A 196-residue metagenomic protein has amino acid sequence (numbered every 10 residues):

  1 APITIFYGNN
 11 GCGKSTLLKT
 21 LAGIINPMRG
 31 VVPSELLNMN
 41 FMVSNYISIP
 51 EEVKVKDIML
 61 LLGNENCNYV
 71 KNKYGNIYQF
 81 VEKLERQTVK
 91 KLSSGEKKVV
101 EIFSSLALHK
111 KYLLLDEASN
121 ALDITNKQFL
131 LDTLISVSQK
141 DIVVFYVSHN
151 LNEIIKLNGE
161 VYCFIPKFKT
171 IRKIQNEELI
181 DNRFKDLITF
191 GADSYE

Functional and structural regions predicted by a protein language model:
A22: Helix-to-loop junction immediately C-terminal to a conserved catalytic motif
E51-C67: Q-loop/switch helix immediately C-terminal to the Walker
T88-L92: Conserved ABC ATPase signature
V100-S105: ABC ATPase nucleotide-binding domain "signature" region
A107-K111: A short, proline-enriched helix->beta-strand linker immediately N-terminal to the Walker B motif in ABC-type P-loop
E117-A118: Walker B catalytic motif
D123: ABC-family nucleotide-binding domains
V147-H149: H-loop/switch region of ABC-family ATPase nucleotide-binding domains
